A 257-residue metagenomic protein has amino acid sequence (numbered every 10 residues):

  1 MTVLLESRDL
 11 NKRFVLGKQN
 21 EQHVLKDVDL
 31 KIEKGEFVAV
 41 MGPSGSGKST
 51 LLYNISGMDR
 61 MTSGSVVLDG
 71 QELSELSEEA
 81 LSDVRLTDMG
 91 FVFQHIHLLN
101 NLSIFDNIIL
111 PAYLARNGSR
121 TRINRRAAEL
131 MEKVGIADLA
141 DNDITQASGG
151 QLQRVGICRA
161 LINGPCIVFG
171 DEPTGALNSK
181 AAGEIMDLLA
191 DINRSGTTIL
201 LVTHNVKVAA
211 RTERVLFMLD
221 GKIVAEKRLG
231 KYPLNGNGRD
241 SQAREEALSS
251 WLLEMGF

Functional and structural regions predicted by a protein language model:
M41-P43: The feature captures the beta-strand-to-loop junction immediately N-terminal to the Walker
G64-E72: Conserved ABC transporter NBD signature motif
Q71-E72, T121-D138: Conserved ABC ATPase "signature" region
L102-P111: Short coil-to-helix segment of the ABC ATPase nucleotide-binding domain corresponding to the Q-loop/switch region
D143-A147, Q151-Q153: Conserved ABC ATPase signature
G164: Conserved catalytic motifs of ABC-family nucleotide-binding domains
V168-D171: Catalytic Walker B motif of ABC-type/P-loop ATPase nucleotide-binding domains
